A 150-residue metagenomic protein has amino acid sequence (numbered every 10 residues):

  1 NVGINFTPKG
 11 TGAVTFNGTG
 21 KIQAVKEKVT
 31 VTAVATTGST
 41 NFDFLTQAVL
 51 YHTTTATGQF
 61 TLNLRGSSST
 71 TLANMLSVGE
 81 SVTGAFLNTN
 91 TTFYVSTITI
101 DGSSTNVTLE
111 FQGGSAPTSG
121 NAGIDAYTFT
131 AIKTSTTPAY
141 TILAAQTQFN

Functional and structural regions predicted by a protein language model:
N1, K9, T55-N150: Acidic, glycine/polar-enriched metal-coordinating patches/loops that mediate binding to polyanionic ligands
N1-L45: Intrinsic low-complexity, repeat-rich intrinsically disordered segments enriched in small/flexible residues
L45-T55: Acidic/glycine-enriched edge-of-secondary-structure segments
